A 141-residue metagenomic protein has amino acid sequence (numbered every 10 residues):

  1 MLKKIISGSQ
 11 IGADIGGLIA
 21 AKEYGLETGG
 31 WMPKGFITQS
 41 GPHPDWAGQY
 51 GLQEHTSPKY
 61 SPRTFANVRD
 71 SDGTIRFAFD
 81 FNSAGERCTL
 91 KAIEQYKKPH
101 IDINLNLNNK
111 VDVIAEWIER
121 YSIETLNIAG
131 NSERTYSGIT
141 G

Functional and structural regions predicted by a protein language model:
L2-T125, G130-G138: Acidic/glycine-enriched connector segments
